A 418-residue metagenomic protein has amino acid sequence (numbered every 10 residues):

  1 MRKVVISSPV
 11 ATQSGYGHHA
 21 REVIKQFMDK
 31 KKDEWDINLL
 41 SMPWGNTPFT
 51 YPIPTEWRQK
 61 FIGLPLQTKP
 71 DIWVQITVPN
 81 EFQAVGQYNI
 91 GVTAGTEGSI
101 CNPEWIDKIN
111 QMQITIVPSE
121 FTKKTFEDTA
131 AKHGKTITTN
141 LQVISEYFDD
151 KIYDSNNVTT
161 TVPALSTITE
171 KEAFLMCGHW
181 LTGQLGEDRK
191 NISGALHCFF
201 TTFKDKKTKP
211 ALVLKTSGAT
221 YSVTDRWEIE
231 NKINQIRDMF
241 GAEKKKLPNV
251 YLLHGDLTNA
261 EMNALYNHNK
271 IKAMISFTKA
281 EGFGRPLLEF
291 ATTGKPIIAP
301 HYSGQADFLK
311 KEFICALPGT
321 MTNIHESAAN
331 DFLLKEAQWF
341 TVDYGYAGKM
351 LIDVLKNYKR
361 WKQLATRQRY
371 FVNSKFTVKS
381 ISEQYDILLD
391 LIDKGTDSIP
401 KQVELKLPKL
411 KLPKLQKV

Functional and structural regions predicted by a protein language model:
M1-P70, A211, E383-I387: N-terminal pre-catalytic "stem/leader" segment of glycosyltransferase-like enzymes
V5-S7, W44-T129: Extended catalytic core of nucleotide-activated donor transferases of GT-like folds
H19-R21, Q26, D150-E261: Conserved catalytic-core segment of nucleotide-activated headgroup transferases in glycan assembly
I114-K124, H133-N157: Donor nucleotide-sugar binding/catalytic pocket of nucleotide-sugar-dependent glycosyltransferases
K279: Aromatic "clamp/platform" in nucleotide-sugar-dependent glycosyltransferases that forms part of the donor/acceptor
P296-A299, C315-A316: Short hydrophobic beta-strand element within catalytic cores of glycosyltransferases and related nucleotide-activated
A306-I352: Change "using UDP/GDP/dTDP sugars" to "using nucleotide sugars
T341-V342, Y346, L355-I387: A charged, aromatic-enriched C-terminal amphipathic alpha-helix characteristic of glycosyltransferases across folds
